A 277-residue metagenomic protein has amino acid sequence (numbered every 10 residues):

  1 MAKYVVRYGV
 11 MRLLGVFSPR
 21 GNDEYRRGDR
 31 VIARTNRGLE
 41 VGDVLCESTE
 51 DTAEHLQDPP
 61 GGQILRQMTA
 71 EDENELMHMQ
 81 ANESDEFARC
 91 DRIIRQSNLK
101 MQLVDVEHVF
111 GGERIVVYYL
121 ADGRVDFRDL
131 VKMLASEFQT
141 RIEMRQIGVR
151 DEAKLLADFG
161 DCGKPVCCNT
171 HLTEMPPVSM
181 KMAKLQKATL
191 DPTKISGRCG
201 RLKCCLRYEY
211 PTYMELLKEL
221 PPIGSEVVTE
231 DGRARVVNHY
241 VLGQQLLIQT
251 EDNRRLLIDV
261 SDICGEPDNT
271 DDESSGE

Functional and structural regions predicted by a protein language model:
M1-K194: Acidic-enriched and Gly/Ser
G15-V16, N253-G265: A short macromolecule-binding patch
E24-V31, L217-E230: Short coil-to-beta transition motif at edge beta-strands of beta-rich domains
T35-E40, S225-R233: Short coil-to-beta-strand transition motifs
S48-T52, H239-Q244: Short, conserved beta-turn/loop elements at beta-strand boundaries and strand-helix junctions
I195-I223: Mixed-charge, Lys/Arg-rich low-complexity intrinsically disordered regions
Y240-L257: Basic/aromatic-rich interaction segments and small domains that mediate binding to polyanionic partners
R254-R255, E266-E277: Extended, charge-rich intrinsically disordered regulatory tails
